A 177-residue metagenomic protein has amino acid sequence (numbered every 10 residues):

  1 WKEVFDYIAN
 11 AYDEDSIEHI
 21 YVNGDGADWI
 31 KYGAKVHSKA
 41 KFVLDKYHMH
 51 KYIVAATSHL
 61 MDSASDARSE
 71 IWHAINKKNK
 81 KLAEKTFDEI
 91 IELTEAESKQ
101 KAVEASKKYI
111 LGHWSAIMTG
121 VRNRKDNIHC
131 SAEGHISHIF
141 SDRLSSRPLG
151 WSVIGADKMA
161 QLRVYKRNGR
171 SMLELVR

Functional and structural regions predicted by a protein language model:
W1-R177: Catalytic center-proximal scaffold of phosphoryl-transfer enzymes
